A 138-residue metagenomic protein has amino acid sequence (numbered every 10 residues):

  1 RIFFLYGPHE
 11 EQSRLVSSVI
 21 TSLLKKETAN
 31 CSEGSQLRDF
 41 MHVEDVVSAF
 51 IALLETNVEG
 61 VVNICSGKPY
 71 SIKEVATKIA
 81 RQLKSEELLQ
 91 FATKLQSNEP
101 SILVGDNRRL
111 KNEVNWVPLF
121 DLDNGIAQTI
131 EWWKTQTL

Functional and structural regions predicted by a protein language model:
R1-R14: Flexible, glycine-rich beta-alpha linker
S17, L23-L138: C-terminal substrate-binding subdomain of Rossmann-fold SDR/epimerase-dehydratase oxidoreductases
